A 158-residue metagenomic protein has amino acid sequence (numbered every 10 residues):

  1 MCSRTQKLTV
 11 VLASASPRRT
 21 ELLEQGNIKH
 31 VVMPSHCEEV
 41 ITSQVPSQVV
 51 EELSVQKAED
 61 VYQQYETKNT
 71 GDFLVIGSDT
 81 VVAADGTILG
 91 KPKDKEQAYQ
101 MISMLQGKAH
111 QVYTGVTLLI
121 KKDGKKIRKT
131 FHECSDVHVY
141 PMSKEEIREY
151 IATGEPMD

Functional and structural regions predicted by a protein language model:
C2-I28: N-terminal beta1-alpha1 ligand-phosphate binding loop
C2-V11, V32, Q44-D158: Anionic-ligand binding patches
P17, C37, D123: Short, glycine/serine-rich, charged loops/turns that create anion-binding and catalytic segments at active sites
H30-E39: A short beta-strand-loop structural module common to alpha/beta enzyme folds
